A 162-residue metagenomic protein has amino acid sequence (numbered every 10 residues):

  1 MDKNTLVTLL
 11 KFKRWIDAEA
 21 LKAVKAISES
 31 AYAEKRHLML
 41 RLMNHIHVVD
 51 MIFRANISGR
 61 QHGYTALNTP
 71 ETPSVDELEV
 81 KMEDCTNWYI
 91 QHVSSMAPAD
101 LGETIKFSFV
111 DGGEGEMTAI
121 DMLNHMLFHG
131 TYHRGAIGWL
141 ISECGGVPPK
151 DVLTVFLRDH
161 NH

Functional and structural regions predicted by a protein language model:
V7-N68, V110-H162: Short, contiguous alpha-helical
R60-E103: Helix-adjacent hinge/juxtasegments
I105-F107: Short acidic-hydrophobic surface loop/beta-edge motif
